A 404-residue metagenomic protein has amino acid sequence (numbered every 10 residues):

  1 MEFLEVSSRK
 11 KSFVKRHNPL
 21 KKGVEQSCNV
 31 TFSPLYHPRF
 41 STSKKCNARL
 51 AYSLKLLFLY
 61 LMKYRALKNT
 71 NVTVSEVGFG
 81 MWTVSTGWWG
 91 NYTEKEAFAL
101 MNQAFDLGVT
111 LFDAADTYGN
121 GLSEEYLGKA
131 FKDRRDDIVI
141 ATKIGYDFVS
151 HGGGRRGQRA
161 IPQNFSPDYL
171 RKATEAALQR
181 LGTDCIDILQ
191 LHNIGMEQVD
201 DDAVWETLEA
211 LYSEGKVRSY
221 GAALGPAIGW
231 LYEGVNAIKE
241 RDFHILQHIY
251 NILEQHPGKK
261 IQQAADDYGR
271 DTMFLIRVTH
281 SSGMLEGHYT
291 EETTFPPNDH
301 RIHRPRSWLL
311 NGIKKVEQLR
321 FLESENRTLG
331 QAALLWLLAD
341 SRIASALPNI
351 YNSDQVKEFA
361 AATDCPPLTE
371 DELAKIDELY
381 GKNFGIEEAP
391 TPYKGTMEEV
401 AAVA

Functional and structural regions predicted by a protein language model:
L4, P19, S33, H37-S41 (+2 more regions): Short hydrophobic targeting helices and cationic amphipathic motifs that mediate membrane/organellar targeting
K10-S12, K21-K22, K45, K55: Polybasic, lysine-rich low-complexity intrinsically disordered segments
L57-V139: N-terminal binding-site loop/beta-alpha segment at the start of enzyme catalytic domains that lines or forms
Y64, I194-E378, N383, Y393-V403: Beta/alpha (TIM)-barrel catalytic core signal, keyed to glycine-rich beta->alpha loops juxtaposed to Asp/Glu that bind
L67, F79, A97, F112 (+10 more regions): Conserved, mostly hydrophobic/aromatic
N91-A104, S166-R180, I228-A237: Short, acidic/polar
L178-E197: Active-site groove signature of glycoside hydrolases
